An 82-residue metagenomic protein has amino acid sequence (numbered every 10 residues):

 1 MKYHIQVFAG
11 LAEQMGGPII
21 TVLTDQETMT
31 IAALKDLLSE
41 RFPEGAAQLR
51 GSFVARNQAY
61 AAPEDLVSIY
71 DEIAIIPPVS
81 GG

Functional and structural regions predicted by a protein language model:
M1-G81: Ubiquitin-like/PB1-type beta-grasp interaction modules and other compact soluble beta-rich domains
